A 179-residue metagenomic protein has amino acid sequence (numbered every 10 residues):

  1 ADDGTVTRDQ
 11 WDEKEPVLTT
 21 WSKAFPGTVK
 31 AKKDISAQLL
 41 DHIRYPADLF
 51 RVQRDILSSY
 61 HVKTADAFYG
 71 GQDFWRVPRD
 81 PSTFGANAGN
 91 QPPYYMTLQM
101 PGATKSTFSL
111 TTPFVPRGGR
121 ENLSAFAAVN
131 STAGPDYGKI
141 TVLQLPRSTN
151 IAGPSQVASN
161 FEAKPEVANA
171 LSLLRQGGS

Functional and structural regions predicted by a protein language model:
A1-D3, D9: A conserved hydrophobic secondary-structure block that centers on an alpha-helix together with its immediately flanking
D12-P16: A short acidic/small-residue loop/turn micro-motif
V17-S179: Accessory, solvent-exposed terminal regions and/or long lumenal/extracellular loops of proteins
